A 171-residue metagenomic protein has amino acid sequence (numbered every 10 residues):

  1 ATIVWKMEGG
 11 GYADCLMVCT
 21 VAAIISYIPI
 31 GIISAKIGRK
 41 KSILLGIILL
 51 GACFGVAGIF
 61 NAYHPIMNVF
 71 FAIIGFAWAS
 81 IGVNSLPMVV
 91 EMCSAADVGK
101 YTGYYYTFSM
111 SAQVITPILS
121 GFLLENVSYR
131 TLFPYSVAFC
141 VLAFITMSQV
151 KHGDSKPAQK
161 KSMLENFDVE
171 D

Functional and structural regions predicted by a protein language model:
A1-G11: Short amphipathic helix-loop junctions that connect adjacent transmembrane helices in Major Facilitator Superfamily/SLC
G9-G10, C93-Y105: Loop-to-transmembrane helix entry/capping segments in MFS-fold secondary transporters and related SLC/MFSD carriers
I25-R39, L124: Helix-to-loop junctions at the C-terminal end of transmembrane segments in multipass secondary transporters
L49-A62: C-terminal ends and interior cores of transmembrane alpha-helices in multi-pass membrane transporters/permeases
P65-S80: Hydrophobic core of transmembrane alpha-helices in multi-pass small-molecule transporters, especially MFS/SLC-type
S80-S94: Intracellular juxtamembrane helix-capping segments at the cytosolic ends of symmetry-related transmembrane helices
F122-C140: A membrane-interface helix-boundary motif in multi-pass transporters
Y135-V169: Multi-pass alpha-helical transporter architecture, strongest for 12-TM Major Facilitator/SLC carriers used
